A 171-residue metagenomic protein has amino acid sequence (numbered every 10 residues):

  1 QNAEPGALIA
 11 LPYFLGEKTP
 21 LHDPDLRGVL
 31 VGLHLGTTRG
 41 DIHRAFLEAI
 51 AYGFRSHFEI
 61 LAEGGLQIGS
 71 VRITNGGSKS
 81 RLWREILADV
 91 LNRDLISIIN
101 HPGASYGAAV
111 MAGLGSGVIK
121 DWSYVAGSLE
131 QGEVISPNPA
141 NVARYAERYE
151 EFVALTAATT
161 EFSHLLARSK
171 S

Functional and structural regions predicted by a protein language model:
Q1-S171: Glycine/Thr-rich phosphate-binding loops that ligate phosphate moieties of nucleotide and other phosphorylated ligands
